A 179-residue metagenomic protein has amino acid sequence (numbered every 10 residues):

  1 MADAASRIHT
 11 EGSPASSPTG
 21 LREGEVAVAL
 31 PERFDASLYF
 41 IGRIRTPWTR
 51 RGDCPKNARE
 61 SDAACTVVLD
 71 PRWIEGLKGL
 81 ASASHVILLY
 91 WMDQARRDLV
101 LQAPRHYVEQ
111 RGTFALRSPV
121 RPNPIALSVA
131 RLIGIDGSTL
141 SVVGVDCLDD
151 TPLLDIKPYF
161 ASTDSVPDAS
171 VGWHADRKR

Functional and structural regions predicted by a protein language model:
A2-V129, I133-R179: Glycine-rich, low-complexity intrinsically disordered segments
